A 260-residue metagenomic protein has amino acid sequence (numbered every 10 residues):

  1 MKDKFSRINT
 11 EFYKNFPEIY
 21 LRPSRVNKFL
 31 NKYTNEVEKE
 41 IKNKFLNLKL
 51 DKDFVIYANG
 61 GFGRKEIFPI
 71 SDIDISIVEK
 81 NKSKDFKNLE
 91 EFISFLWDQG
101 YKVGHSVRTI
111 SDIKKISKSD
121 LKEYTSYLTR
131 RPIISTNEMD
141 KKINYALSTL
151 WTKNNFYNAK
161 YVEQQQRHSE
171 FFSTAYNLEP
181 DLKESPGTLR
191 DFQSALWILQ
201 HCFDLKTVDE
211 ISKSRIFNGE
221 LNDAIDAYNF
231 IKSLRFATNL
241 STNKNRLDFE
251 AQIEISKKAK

Functional and structural regions predicted by a protein language model:
M1-D51, I70, S173: N-terminal regions immediately upstream of nucleotidyltransferase
K2-E11, F16, W151-K260: Conserved nucleotidyltransferase catalytic core and NTase-mimicking acidic/glycine-rich helix/loop elements in nucleic
I19-L30, I73-E79, T174-P180, S214-E220: Glycine- and acidic
T34-N35, K42, L48, D85-E138 (+2 more regions): Conserved catalytic core of two-metal-ion nucleotidyltransferases
N35-Y57, I198-S212, G219: Alpha-helical phosphate/pyrophosphate-handling elements in metalloenzyme active cores
V37-F86: Active-site nucleotide-donor binding segment shared across nucleotidyl transfer reactions
I116-E179: C-terminal or mid-to-C-terminal helical accessory/interaction module adjacent to the motor/catalytic core
